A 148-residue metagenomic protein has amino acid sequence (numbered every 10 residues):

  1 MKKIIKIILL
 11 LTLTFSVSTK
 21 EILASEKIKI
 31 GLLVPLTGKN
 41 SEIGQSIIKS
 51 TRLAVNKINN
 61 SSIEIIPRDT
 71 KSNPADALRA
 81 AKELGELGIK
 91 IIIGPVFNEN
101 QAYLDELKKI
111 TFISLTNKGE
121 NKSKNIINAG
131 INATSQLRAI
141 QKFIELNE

Functional and structural regions predicted by a protein language model:
K2-L10, K20-E21: Sec-dependent signal peptide recognition, specifically the positively charged N-region followed immediately by
G31-K49, I58, R68-T70: Extracytoplasmic "Venus flytrap"
E42-I58, D76, Q136-I140: Short, solvent-exposed amphipathic alpha-helices that sit in or adjacent to ligand/effector-binding or catalytic
I65-D76, A80, G130-I131: Short beta->alpha junction loops
P74-K90, K142-L146: Short, well-structured alpha-helical segments in soluble
K90-E148: Extracytoplasmic ligand/sensor domains, especially the bilobed periplasmic-binding protein
